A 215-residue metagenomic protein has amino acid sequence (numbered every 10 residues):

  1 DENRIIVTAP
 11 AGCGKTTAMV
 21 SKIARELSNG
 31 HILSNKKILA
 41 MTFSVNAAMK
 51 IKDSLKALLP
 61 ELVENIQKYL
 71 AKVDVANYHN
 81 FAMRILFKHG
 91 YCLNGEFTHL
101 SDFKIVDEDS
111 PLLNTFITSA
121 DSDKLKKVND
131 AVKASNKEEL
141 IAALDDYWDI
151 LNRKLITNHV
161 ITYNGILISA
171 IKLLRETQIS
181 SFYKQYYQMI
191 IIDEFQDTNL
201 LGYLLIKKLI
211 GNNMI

Functional and structural regions predicted by a protein language model:
D1-T8, T17-A18, K37-L39, D109-I191 (+1 more regions): Accessory N-terminal region flanking or inserted into the helicase ATPase core in nucleic-acid motor proteins
D1-Y91: P-loop NTPase Walker
C13, S21, N199-I215: Conserved helicase motor core of SF1/SF2 NTP-dependent helicases
E26, A82, F195-I206: Catalytic P-loop NTPase motifs of RecA-like helicase/translocase cores
L27, L174-Q178, I210: Structural motif corresponding to the C-terminal cap of alpha-helices
H31-L33, I66-K68, S181-Y183, L209-N212: Conserved catalytic network of the ASCE P-loop NTPase/AAA+ motor domain
V63-K68, F97-K104, S110, M214-I215: Conserved phosphoryl-transfer catalytic core
V73, M189-I192, I215: Hydrophobic "anchor" residues on beta-strands that sit immediately upstream of conserved functional sites
